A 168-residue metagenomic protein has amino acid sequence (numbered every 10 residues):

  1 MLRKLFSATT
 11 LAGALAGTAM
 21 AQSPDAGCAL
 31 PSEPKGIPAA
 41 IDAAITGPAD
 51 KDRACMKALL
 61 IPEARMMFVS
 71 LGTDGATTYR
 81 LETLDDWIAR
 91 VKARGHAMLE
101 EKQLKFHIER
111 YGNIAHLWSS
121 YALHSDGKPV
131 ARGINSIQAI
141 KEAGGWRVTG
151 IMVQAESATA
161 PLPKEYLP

Functional and structural regions predicted by a protein language model:
M1-T9: Bacterial N-terminal signal peptides that target proteins for export
L2, A21-L59, Y166-P168: Short, low-complexity N-terminal intrinsically disordered segments enriched in polar/charged residues
A8-A16: Bacterial N-terminal signal peptides
Q22, R65-M66, T78-P129: Surface-exposed, charged secondary-structure patches
I41-A49, L60-A64, F68, I88-V91 (+1 more regions): Sec/Tat-exported extracytoplasmic proteins
M56, A64, L117, A139: Hydrophobic pocket/interface hotspot
L60, S70, S119-Y121, N135 (+1 more regions): A mature extracytoplasmic/lumenal domain signature
R132-A160: Short beta-strand edge/turn micro-motifs at domain boundaries
